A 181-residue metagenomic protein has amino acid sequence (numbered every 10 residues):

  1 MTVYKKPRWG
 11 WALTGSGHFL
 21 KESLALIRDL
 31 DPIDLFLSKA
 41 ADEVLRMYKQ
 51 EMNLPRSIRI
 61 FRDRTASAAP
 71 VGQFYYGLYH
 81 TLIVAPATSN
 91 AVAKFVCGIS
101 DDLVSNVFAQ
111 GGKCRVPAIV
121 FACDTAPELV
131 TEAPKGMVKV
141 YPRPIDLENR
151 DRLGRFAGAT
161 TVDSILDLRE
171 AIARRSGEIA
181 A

Functional and structural regions predicted by a protein language model:
M1-A181: A cross-family phosphate/adenosyl-ligand binding-site feature
